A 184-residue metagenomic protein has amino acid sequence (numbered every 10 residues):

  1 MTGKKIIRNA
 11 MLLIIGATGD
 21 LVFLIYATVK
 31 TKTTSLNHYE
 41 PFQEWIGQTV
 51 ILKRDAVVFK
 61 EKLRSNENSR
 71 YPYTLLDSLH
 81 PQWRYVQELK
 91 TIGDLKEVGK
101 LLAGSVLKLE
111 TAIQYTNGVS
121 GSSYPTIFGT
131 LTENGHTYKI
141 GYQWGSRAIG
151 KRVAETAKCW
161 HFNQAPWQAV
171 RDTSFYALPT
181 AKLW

Functional and structural regions predicted by a protein language model:
M1-L21: N-terminal Sec-pathway targeting helices
G19-E88: N-terminal export/targeting and maturation segments
G47, L102-G104, Y124, A154: Extracytoplasmic
R54-A56, T111-I113, L131-E133, W144-S146 (+1 more regions): A mature extracytoplasmic/lumenal domain signature
Y71-Y73, E97, V119-S120: N-terminal amphipathic/basic membrane-interacting segments and domains, especially the gasdermin N-terminal
K96-I113: Conserved beta-strand/loop element in small beta-rich adapter and peptidoglycan-binding domains
Y115-T130: Short aromatic-glycine-enriched beta-strand elements
H136-W184: C-terminal partner/receptor-binding element of secreted or periplasmic proteins
